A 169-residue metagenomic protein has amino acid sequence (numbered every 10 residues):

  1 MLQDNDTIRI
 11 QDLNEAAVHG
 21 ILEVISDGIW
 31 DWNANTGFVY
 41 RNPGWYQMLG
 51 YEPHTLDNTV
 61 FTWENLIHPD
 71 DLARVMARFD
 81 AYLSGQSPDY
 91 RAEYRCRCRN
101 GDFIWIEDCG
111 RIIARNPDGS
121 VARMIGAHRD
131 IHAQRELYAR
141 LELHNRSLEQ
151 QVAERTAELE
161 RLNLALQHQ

Functional and structural regions predicted by a protein language model:
L2-R9, L13, E136-Q169: Amphipathic alpha-helical coiled-coil "transmission" helices that mediate dimerization and conformational coupling
D4-N5, S120-D130: PAS-family sensory domains
I10-E64, E107-G110: PAS-family sensory domain signal
L22-V24, S84-P88: Short loop/turn motifs at secondary-structure junctions and domain boundaries
G28, V39, Y90, R97-R99 (+2 more regions): PAS-family sensory domains
L56-A81, Y90-A92: PAS/Per-ARNT-Sim sensory domains
C96-N100, C109-N116, A127: PAS-family sensory domains and close relatives that share small-molecule sensor folds
